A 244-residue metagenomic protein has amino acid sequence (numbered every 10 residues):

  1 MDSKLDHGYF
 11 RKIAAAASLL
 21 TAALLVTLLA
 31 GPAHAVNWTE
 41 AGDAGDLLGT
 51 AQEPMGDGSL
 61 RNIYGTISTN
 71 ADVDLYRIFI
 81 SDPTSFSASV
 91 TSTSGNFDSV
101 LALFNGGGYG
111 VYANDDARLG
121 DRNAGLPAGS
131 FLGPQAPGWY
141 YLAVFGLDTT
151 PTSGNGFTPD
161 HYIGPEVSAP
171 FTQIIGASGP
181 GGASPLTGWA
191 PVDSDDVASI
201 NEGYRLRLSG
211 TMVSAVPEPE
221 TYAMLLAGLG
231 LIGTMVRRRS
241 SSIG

Functional and structural regions predicted by a protein language model:
M1-I13, S242: N-terminal secretory signal peptides that target proteins for export/translocation
S18-L28: Bacterial N-terminal signal peptides
L29-A35: Sec/Tat signal peptide C-region and signal peptidase I cleavage site
V36-S59: Predominantly extracellular/luminal regions of secreted and cell-surface proteins, especially disulfide-bonded
G65-P170, I175, G179, N201 (+1 more regions): Acidic, Ser/Thr/Pro-rich low-complexity intrinsically disordered segments
T152-T158, P185-A198: Beta-sandwich strand segments
D193-A215: A recurrent domain-boundary module in secreted/ectodomain proteins
P217-R237: A short, hydrophobic C-terminal helix/tail in secreted or cell-surface proteins
